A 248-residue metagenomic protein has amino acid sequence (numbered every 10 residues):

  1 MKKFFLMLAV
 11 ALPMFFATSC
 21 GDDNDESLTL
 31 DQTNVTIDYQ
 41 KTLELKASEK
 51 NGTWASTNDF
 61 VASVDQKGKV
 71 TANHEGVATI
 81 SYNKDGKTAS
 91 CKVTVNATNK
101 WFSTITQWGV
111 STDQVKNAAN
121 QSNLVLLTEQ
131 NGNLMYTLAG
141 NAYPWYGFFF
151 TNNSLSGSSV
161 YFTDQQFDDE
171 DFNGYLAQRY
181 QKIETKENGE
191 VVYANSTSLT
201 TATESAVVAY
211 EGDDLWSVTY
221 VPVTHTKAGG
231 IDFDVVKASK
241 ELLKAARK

Functional and structural regions predicted by a protein language model:
M1-F4: Positively charged n-region of N-terminal signal peptides that target proteins for export
L8-A11: Sec-dependent N-terminal signal peptides
F15-S19: C-terminal motif of bacterial Sec signal peptides marking the signal peptidase cleavage site
G21-T42, F60, Q66-K67, N73-V77 (+2 more regions): Short helix/turn-capping signatures at newly exposed starts of structured segments
L45-S63: Change to "...patches in solvent-exposed regions of secreted, membrane-anchored, or virion-exposed structural
K50, Q66-G68, G132, N153 (+2 more regions): Beta-strand-connecting loop/turn residues
Q178-S205: Short Gly/Thr-rich strand-loop-strand
S196-K248: Hydrophilic extracytoplasmic domains
